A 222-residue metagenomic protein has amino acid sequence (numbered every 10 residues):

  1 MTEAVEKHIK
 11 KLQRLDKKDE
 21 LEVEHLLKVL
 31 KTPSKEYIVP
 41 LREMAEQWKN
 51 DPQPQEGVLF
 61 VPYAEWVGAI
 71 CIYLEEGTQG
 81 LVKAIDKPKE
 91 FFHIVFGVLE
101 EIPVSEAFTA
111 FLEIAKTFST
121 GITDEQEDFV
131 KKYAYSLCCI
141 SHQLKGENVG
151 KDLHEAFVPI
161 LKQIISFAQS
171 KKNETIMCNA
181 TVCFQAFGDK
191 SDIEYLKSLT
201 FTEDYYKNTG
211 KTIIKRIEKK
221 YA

Functional and structural regions predicted by a protein language model:
M1-L12, T32-D51, I72-D86, V104-G121 (+3 more regions): Amphipathic alpha-helical scaffolding segments comprising HEAT/armadillo-like alpha-solenoid repeats
E20-P33, Q53-E75, G80-K83, F92-E106 (+3 more regions): Structural detector for internal amphipathic alpha-helices that build alpha-solenoid repeat scaffolds
